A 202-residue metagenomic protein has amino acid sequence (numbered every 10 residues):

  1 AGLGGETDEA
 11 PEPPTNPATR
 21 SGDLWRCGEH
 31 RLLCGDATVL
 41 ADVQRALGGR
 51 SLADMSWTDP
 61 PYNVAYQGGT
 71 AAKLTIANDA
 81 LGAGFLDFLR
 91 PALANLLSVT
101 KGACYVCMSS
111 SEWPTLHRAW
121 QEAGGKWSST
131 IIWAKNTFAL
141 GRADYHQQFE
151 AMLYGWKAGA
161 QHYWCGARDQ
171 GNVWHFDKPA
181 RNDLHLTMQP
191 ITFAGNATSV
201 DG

Functional and structural regions predicted by a protein language model:
A1-G202: Core catalytic lobe of class I
